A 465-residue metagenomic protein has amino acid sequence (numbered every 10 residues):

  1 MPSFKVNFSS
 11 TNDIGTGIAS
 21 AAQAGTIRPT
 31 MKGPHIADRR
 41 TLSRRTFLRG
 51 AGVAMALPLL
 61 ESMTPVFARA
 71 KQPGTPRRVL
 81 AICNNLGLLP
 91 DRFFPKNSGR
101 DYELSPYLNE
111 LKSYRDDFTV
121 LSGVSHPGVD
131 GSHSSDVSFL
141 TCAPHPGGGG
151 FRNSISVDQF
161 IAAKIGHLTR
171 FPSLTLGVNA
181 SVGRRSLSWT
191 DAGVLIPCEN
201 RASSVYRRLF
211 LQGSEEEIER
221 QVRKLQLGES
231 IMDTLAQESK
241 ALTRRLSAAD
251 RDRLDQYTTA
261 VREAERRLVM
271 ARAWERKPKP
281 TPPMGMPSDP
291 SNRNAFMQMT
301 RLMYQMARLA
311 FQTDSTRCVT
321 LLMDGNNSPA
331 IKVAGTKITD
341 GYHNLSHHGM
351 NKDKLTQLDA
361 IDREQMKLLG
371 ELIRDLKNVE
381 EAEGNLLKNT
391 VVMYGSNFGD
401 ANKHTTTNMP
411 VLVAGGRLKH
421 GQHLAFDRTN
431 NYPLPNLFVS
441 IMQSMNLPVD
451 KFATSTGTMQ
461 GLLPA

Functional and structural regions predicted by a protein language model:
P2-A465: Ligand-binding pockets and gating/stacking loops
